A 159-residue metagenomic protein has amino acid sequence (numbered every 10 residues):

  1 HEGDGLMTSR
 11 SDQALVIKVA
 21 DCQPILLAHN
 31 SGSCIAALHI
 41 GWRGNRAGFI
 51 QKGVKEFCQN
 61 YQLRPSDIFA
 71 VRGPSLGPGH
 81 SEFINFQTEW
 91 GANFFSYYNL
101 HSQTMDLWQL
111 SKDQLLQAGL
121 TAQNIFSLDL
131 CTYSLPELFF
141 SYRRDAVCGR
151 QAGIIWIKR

Functional and structural regions predicted by a protein language model:
H1-R159: Active-site microenvironment for binding and transforming phosphate-containing groups
